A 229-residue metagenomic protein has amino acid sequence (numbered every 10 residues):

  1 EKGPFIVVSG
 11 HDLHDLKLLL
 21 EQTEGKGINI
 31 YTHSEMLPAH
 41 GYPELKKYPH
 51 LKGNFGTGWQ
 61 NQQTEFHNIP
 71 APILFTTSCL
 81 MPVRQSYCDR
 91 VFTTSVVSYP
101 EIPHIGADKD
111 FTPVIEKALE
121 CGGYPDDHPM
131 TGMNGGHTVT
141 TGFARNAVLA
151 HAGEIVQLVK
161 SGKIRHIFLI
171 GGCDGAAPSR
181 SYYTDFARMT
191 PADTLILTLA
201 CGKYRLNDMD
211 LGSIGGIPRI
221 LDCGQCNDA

Functional and structural regions predicted by a protein language model:
E1-A229: Metallocofactor- and cofactor-centric catalytic cores in central/energy metabolism, strongly enriched
